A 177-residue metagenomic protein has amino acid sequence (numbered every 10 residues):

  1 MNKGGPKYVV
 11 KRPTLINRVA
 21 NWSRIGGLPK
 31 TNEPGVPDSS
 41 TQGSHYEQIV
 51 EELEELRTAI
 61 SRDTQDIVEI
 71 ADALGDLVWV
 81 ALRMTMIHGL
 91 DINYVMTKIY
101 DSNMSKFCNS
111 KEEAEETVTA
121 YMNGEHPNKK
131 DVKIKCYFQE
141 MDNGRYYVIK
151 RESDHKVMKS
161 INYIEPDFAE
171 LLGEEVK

Functional and structural regions predicted by a protein language model:
M1-L74, V78-K177: Flexible "arm" and connector segments at domain edges
